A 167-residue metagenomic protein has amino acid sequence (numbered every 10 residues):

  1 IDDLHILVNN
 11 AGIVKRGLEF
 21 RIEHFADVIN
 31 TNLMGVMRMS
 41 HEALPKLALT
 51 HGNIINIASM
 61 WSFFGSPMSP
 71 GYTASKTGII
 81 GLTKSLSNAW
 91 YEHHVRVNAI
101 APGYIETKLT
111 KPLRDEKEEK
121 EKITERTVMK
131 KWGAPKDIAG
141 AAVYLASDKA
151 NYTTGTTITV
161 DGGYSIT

Functional and structural regions predicted by a protein language model:
R16-I29, I123: Substrate-binding pocket helix/loop in short-chain dehydrogenase/reductase
F20, G65-T73, S85: Active-site loop-to-helix junction immediately N-terminal to the catalytic Tyr of the SDR YXXXK motif in Rossmann-fold
I29, S40, S75, T83: Active-site helix of classical SDR
S59: Residue(s) in the substrate-gating loop at a strand-loop-helix junction that position the organic substrate next
F64, A142-V143, T154-T167: Short C-terminal tail/terminal secondary-structure segment of NAD(P)H-dependent dehydrogenase/reductase domains
Y91, R96, T153-G155: Short, small/polar-rich loop/turn modules that mediate ligand/substrate recognition or access, typified
T127-I138: A conserved structural motif in NAD(P)-dependent oxidoreductases
